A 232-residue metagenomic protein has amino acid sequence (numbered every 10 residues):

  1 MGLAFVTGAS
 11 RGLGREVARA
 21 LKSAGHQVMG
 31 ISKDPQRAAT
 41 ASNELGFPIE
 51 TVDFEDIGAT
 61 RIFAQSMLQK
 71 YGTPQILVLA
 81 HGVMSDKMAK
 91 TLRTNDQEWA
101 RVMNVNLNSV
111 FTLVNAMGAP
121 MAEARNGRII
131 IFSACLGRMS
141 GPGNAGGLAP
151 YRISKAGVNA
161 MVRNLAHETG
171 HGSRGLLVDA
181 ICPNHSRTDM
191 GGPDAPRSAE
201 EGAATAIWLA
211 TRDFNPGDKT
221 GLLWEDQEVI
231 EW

Functional and structural regions predicted by a protein language model:
S10-R11: Conserved glycine-rich cofactor-binding loop
E44-G58: Rossmann-fold cofactor-recognition segment
I62-Q69, A89-R93, Q97-N104: Active-site Tyr-X3-Lys motif and surrounding loop/helix of classical short-chain dehydrogenase/reductase
T73-P74, M121-C135, G172-L176: Active-site loop of short-chain dehydrogenase/reductase
V78, L113-M117, M121, M161-V162 (+1 more regions): Hydrophobic positions on the long internal alpha-helix of Rossmann-like NAD(P)-dependent oxidoreductase domains
V83, K90-D96, R128-H171: Catalytic loop of short-chain dehydrogenase/reductase
G175-L176, A180-I181, G192-W232: C-terminal helical subdomain
